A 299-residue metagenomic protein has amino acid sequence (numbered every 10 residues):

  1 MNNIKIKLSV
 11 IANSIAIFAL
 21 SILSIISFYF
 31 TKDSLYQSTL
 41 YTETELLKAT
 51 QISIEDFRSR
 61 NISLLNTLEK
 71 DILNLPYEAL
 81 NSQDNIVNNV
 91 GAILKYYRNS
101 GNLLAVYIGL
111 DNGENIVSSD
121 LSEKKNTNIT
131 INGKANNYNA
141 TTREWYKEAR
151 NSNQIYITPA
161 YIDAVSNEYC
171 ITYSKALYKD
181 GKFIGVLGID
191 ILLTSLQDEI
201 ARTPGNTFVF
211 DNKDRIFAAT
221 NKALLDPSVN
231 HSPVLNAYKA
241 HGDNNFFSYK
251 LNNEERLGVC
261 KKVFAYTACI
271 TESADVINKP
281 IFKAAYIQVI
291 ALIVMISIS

Functional and structural regions predicted by a protein language model:
N2-Y41, V289-S299: Extreme N-terminal signal-anchor transmembrane helix of membrane signaling/transducer proteins, especially in bacteria
S9-V10, S27-F57, N61, E78-N85 (+3 more regions): Juxtamembrane interface helices immediately C-terminal to a transmembrane segment
Y41-A49, F57-Q154: Extracytoplasmic/periplasmic sensory segments of membrane signal-transduction proteins
I86-S100, K182, V186-L224: Solvent-exposed, extracytoplasmic
N99, S118-I191, L196-E199, S248-K250: Extracytoplasmic/periplasmic ligand-binding sensor regions of membrane-associated signaling proteins
A105, S174, L257: Short hydrophobic/aromatic beta-strand element in the GNAT-like acyltransferase core that lines or flanks the acyl-donor
Y178, G205, K213, K222-V289: Extracellular/periplasmic juxtamembrane segments that couple receptor/chemosensory ectodomains to their
